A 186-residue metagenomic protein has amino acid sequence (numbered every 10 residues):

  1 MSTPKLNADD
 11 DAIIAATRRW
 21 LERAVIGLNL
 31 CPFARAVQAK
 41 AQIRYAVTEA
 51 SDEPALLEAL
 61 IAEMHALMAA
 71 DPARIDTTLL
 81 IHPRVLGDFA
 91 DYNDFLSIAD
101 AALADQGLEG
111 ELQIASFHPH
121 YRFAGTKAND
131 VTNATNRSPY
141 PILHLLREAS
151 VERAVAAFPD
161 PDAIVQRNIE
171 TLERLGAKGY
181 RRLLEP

Functional and structural regions predicted by a protein language model:
S2-P186: Expand to "…catalyze enediolate/carbanion chemistry for C-C bond making/breaking, isomerization, decarboxylation
